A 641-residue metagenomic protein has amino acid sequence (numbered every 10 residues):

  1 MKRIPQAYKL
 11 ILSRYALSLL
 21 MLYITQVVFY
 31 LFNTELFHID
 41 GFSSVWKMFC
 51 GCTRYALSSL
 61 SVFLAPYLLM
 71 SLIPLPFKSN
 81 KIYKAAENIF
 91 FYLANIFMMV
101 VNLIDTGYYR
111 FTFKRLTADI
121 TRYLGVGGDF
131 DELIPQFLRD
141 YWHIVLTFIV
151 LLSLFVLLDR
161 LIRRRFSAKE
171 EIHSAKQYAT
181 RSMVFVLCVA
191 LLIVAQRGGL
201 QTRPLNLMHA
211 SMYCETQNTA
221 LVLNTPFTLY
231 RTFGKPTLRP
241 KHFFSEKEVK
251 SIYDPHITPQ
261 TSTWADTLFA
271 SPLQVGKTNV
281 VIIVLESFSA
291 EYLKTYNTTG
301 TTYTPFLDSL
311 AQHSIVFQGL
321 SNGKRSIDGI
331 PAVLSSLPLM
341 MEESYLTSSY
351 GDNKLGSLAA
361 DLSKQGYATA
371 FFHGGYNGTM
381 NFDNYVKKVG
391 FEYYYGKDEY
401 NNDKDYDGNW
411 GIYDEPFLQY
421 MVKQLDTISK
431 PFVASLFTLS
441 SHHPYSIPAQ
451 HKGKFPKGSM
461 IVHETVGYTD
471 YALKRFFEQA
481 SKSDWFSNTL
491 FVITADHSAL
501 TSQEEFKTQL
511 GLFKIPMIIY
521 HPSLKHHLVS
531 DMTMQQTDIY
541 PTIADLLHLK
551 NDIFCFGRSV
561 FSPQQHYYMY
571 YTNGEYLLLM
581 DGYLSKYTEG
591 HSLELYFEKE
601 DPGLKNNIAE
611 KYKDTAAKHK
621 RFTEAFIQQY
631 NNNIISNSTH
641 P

Functional and structural regions predicted by a protein language model:
K2-L238: Transmembrane and membrane-interface helices of multi-pass, inner-membrane envelope-modifying transferases
L19, F49, N95-M98, N279 (+3 more regions): A generic hydrophobic-helix recognition signal that picks specific residues within alpha-helical hydrophobic
T34, L64, F113, K294-T295 (+3 more regions): Short, function-defining helix-loop hinge/capping sites that tune catalysis or transport
D140-I144, F148, H451, I608-T615 (+1 more regions): Residue-level recognition of alpha-helix termini/interfacial anchor residues
R197-F554, P563-H566, T572-G574: Soluble catalytic regions of membrane-associated enzymes that act on cell-envelope and secretory-pathway components
L205, S523-P641: Membrane-interface soluble catalytic domains
